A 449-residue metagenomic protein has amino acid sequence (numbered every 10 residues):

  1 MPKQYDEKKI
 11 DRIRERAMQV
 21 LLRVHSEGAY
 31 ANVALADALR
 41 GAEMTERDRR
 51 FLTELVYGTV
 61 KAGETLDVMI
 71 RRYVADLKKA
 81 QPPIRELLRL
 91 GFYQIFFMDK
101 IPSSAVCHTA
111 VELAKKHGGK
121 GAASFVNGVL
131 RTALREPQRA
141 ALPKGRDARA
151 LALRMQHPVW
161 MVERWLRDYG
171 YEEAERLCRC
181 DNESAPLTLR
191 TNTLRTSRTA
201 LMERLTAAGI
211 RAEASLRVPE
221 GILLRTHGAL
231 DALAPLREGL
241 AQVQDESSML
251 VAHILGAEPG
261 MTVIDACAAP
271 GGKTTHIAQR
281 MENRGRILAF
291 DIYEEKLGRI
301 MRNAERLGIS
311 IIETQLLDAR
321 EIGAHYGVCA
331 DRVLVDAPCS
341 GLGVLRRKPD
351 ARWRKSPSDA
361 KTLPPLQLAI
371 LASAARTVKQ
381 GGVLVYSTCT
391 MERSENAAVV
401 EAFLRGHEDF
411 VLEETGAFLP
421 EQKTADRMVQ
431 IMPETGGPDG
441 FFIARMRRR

Functional and structural regions predicted by a protein language model:
M1-R449: S-adenosylmethionine
